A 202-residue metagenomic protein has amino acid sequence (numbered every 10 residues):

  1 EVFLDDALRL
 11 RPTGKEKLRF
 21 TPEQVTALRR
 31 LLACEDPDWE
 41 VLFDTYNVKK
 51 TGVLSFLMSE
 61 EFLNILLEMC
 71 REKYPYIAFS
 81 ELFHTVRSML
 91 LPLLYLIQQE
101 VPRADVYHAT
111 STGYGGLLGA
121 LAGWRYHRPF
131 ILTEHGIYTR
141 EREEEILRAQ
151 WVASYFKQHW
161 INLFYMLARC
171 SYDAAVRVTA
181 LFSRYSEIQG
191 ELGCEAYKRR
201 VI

Functional and structural regions predicted by a protein language model:
E1-L93: A conserved catalytic-core segment of Leloir-type glycosyltransferases
H84-V86, H108, S154-H159: Short, flexible loop segments at the rims of nucleotide/cofactor-binding pockets, characterized by
L94-R103, Y138, Y155-R177: Membrane-proximal helix-turn-helix segments that form the acceptor-binding/catalytic region of lipid-linked
Q98-G116, R125-I131: Short N-terminal targeting/anchoring amphipathic segment
V106, G123-E144, R148, T179: Active-site proximal beta-strand in glycosyltransferases
G115-L118, S186: Short, well-ordered alpha-helical microsegments
Y165-R199: A short, active-site helix/loop in glycosyltransferases that binds the activated sugar's phosphate group
I202: Hydrophobic residues at beta-strand termini and immediately following loops that shape nucleotide-binding pockets
